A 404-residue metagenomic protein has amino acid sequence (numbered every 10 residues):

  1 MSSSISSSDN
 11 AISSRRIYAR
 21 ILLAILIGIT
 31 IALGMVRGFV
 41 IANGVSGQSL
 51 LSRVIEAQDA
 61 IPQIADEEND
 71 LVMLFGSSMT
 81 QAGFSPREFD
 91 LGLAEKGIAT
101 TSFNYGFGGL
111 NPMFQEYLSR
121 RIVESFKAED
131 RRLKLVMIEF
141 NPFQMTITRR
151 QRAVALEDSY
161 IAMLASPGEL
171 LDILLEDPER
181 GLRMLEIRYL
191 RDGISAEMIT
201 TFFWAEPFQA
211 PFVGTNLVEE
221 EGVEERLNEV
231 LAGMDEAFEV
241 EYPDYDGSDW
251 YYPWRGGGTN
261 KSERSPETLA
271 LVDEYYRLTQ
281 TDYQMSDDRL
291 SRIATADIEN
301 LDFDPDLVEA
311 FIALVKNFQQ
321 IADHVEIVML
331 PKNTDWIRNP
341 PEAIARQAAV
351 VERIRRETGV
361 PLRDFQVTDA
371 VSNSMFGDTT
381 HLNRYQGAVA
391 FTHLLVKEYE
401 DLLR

Functional and structural regions predicted by a protein language model:
M1-Y18: N-terminal Lys/Arg-rich, disordered targeting/topogenic segments
A19-F39: Hydrophobic membrane-insertion alpha-helices, especially the h-region of bacterial N-terminal signal peptides
A32-T100, Y117-R121: Membrane/wall-proximal cationic-aromatic binding patches
M79-I173: Membrane-embedded segments
A153-I321: Secreted/periplasmic serine-hydrolase-like ester/acetyl group-modifying domain
T279-A296, L330-A348: Active-site His/acidic residue clusters
I312-E326, I354-L362: A structural motif corresponding to the C-terminal end of an alpha-helix and its immediate exit/capping segment
N339-R404: C-terminal regions of proteins
